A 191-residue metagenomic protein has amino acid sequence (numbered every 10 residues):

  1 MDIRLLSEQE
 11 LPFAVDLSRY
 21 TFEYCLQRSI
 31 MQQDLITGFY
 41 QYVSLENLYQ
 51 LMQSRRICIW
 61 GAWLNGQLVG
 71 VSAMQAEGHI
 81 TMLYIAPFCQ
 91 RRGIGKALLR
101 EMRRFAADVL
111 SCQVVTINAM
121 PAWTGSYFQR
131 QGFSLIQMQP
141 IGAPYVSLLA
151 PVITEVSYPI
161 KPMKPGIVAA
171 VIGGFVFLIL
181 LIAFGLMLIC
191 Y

Functional and structural regions predicted by a protein language model:
D2-D16, Q27: A short beta-loop-alpha structural element at the N-terminal edge of CoA-dependent acyl/N-acetyltransferase catalytic
F22-N47: Conserved GNAT-fold acetyl-CoA-binding loop/helix
Y42-W60: A short helix-loop-beta-strand connector motif used in the catalytic cores of GNAT acetyltransferases and, in some
R55-G70, Q75: Conserved beta-hairpin
W63, I80-R91: A short, internal acetyl-CoA/4′-phosphopantetheine-binding micro-motif in the GNAT/acyltransferase core
I85, R91-R104, R130: Conserved acetyl-CoA-binding loop-helix of GNAT-fold acetyltransferases
K96, M120-M138, G142: Conserved active-site alpha-helix within GNAT-family acetyltransferase domains
A106-P121: Conserved GNAT acetyl-CoA-binding A-motif
